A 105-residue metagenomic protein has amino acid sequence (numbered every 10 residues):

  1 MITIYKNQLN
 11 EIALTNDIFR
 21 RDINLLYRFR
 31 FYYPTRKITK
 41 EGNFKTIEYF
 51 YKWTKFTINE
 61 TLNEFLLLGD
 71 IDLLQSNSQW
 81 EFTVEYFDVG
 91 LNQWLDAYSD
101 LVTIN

Functional and structural regions predicted by a protein language model:
M1-N24: Contiguous beta-strand segments within globular domains
F19-E41: A short, compositionally biased N-terminal segment around positions ~18-40 that is enriched in charged/polar residues
Y27-R30, I71-G90: Short, aromatic- and glycine-rich surface loops/edge beta-strands on solvent-exposed regions
F29-F31, F56-I58, F82-V84, V102-I104: Hydrophobic beta-strand residues in large extracellular and virion-surface proteins
R36-K40, N63-F65, G90-Q93: Short, surface-exposed beta-strand/loop "edge" segments at domain boundaries and coil↔beta transitions
K37-E60: Solvent-exposed serine/threonine-rich low-complexity stretches and specific carbohydrate-binding patches
K55-S76: Signal that preferentially marks extracellular ectodomain short beta-strand elements of beta-sandwich modules
D88-N105: Short beta-strand elements
